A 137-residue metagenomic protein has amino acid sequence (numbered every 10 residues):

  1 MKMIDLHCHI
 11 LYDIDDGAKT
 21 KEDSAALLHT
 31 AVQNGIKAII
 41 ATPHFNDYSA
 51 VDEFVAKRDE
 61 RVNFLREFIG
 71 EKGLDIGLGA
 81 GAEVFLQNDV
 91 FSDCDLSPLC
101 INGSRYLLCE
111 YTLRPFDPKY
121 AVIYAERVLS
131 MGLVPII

Functional and structural regions predicted by a protein language model:
M1-I76: An N-terminally biased module of ancient metal coordination in phosphate/nucleic-acid-related enzymes
V51-I137: Extended substrate/RNA-proximal surfaces in nucleic-acid metabolism proteins
